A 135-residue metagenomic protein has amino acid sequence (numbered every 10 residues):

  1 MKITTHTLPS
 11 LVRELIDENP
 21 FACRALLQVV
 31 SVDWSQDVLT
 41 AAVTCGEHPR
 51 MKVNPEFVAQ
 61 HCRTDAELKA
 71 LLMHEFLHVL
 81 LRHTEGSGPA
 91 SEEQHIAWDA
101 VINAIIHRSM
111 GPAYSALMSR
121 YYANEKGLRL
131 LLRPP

Functional and structural regions predicted by a protein language model:
M1-A70, F76-P135: Short, functionally important secondary-structure microenvironments
